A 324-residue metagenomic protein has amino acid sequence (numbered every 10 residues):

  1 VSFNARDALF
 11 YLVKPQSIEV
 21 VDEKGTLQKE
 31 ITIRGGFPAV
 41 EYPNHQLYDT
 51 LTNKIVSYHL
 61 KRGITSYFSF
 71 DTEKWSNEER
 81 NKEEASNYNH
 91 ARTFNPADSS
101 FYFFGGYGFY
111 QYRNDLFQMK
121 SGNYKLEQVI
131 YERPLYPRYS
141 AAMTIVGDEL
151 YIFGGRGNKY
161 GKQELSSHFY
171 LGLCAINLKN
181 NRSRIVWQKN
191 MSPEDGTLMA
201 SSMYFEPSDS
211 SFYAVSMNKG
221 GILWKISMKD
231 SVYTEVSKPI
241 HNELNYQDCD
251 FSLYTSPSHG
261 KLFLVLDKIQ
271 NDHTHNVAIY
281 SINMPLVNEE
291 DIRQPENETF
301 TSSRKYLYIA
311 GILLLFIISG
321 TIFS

Functional and structural regions predicted by a protein language model:
V1-L12, G36-Y58, Y67, N81-F104 (+8 more regions): Conserved short beta-strand element of beta-propeller blades
D7-G35, Y58-T72: Beta-propeller domains
Q16, K61, Y107-F109, E132 (+3 more regions): Residue-level signature of beta-propeller blades and closely related beta-rich strand-turn architectures in secreted
K29-F37, K74-K82, E127-E132, R184-P193 (+1 more regions): A short beta-strand motif characteristic of beta-propeller blades
T65-D71, R113-Y124, L165-R182, G221-V232 (+1 more regions): Beta-propeller blade signature
F104-G108, G154-F169, K268-V277: Short, conserved, GDST-rich strand-edge loop motifs in beta-rich repeat architectures
Y136, I185-S201, D230-S258, P295-T301: Conserved blade-ending motifs and adjacent loop-strand segments that build the rim/top face of beta-propeller domains
Q247-L307, L315: Blade-level signature of beta-propeller repeat domains, shared across WD40, Kelch, NHL, RCC1 and BNR/Asp-box propellers
